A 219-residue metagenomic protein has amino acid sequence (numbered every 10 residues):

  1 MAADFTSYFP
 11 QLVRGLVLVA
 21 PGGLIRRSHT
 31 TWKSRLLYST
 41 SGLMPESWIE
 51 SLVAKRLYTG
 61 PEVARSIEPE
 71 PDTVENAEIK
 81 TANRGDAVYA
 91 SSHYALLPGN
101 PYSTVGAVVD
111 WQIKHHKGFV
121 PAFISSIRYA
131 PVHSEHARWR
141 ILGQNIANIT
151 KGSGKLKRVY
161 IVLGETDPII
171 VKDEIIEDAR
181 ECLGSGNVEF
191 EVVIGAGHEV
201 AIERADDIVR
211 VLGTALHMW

Functional and structural regions predicted by a protein language model:
M1-D4, V108, G118, A122 (+2 more regions): Acidic, Ser/Thr-rich intrinsically disordered and amphipathic helical segments
M1-W32: Conserved hydrolase catalytic core segment
V13, R27-K33, L37, T166 (+2 more regions): Short aromatic-enriched loop/helix-cap "lid" or pocket-rim segments at secondary-structure transitions that line
G22-L24, E165-P168, G197-E199, A215: Short, solvent-exposed loop/turn segments at secondary-structure junctions
I25-A130, S134: Helix-rich cap/lid subdomain of alpha/beta-hydrolase
R140-A196: Conserved loop-alpha-helix segment in the C-terminal half of the alpha/beta-hydrolase fold that carries the catalytic
E174-E177, A201-M218: Post-His helix in hydrolase/transferase enzymes
